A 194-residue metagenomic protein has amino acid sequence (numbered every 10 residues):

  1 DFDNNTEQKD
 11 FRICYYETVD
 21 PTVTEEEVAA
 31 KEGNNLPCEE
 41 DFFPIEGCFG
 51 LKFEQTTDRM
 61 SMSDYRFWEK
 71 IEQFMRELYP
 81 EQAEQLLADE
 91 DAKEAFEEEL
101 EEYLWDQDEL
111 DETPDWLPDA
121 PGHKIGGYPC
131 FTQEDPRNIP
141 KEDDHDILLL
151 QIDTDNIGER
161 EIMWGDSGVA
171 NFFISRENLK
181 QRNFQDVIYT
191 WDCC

Functional and structural regions predicted by a protein language model:
D1-C194: Preference for intrinsically disordered or flexible, low-complexity segments and adjacent hinge/connector residues
